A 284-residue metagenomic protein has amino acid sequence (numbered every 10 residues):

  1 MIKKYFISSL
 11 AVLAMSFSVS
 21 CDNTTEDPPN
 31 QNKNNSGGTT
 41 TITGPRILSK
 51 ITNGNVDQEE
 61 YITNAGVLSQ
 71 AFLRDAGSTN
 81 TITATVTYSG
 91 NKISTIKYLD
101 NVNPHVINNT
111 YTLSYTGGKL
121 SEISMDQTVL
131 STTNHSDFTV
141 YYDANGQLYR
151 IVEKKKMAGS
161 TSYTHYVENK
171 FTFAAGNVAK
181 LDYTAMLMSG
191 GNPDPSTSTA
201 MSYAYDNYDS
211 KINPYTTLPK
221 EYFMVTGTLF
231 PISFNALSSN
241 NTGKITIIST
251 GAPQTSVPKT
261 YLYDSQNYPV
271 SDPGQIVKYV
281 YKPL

Functional and structural regions predicted by a protein language model:
M1-Y5: Positively charged n-region of N-terminal signal peptides that target proteins for export
F6-I7, S36: Sequence-pattern detector for short linear motifs and compositional/periodic biases rather than a specific fold
I7-A14: Sec-dependent N-terminal signal peptides
F17-S20: C-terminal motif of bacterial Sec signal peptides marking the signal peptidase cleavage site
N23-L284: Buried hydrophobic residues that stabilize the cores of well-folded domains
